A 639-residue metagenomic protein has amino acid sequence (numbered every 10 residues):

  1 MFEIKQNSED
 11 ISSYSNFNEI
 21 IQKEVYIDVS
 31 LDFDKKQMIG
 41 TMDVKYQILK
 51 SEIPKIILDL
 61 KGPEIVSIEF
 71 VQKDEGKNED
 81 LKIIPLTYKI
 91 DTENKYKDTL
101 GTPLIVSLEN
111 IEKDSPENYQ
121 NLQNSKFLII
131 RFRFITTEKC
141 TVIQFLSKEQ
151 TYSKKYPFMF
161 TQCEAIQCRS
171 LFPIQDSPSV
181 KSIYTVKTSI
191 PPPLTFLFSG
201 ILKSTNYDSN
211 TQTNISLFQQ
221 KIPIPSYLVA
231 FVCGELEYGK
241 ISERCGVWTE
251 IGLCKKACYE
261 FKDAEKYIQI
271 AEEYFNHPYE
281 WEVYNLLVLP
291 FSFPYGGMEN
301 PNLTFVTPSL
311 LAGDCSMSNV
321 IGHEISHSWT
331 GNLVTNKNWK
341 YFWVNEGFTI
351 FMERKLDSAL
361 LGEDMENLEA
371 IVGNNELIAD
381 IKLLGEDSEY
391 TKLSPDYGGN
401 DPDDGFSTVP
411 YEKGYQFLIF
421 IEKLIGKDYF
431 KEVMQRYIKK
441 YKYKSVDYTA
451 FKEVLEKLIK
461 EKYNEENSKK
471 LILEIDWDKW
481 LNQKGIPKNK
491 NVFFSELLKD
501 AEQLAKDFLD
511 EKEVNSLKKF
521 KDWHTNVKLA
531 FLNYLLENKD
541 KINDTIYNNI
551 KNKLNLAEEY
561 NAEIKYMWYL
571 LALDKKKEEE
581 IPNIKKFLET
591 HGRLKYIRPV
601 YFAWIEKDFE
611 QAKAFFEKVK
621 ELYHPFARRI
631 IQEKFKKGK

Functional and structural regions predicted by a protein language model:
M1-E280, F406-T408, I425: Acidic/His-enriched low-complexity segments
V106-K113, E117, N121, Q175 (+13 more regions): Generic alpha-helical structural element
F145-S147, S199-K203, Y341-F342, E346 (+6 more regions): Composition- and surface-driven signal marking solvent-exposed, interaction-prone regions in large proteins
F218, V247-F508: Hydrophobic alpha-helical and helix-loop surface patches within well-folded domains that function as non-catalytic
P223, L310-L311, L573: Hydrophobic pocket-lining residues within nucleotide cofactor-binding pockets
G234, R354, G362-E363, L384 (+3 more regions): Short loop/turn hinge sites at secondary-structure boundaries
S407-T408, K413, K442-D447, K460-K639: Long, ordered, helix-rich scaffold segments
